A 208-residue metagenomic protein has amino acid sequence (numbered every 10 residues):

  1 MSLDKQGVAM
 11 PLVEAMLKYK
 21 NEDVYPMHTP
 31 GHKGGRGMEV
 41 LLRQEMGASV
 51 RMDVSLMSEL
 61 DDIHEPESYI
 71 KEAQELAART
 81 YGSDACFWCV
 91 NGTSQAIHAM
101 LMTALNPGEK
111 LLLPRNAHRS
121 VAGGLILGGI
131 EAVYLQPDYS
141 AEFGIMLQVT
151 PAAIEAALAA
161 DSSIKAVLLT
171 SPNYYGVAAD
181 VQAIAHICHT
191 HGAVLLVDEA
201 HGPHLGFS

Functional and structural regions predicted by a protein language model:
M1-S68: N-terminal "arm"/small-domain region of PLP-dependent enzymes with the aminotransferase-like
K5-V8, L42-R43, E65-S68, E75 (+3 more regions): A short linear-motif detector with a strong N-terminal bias
L12-L17, D23, T93-S208: Conserved PLP-enzyme active-site core in the AAT-like
T29, S68, E75-R79, G123 (+2 more regions): Surface-exposed charge patches
R36-L42, A85-W88, S120, V149 (+1 more regions): Short acidic/polar alpha-helix capping motifs at helix-coil junctions
V40-Q44, V50, L56-S58, T80-D84 (+4 more regions): General secondary-structure edge motif
V40-R51, K71-E75, A99, G128 (+1 more regions): Membrane-targeting and insertion segments and their boundary/processing signals
S49-Q95: Conserved N-terminal alpha-helix of the aminotransferase class I/II PLP-enzyme fold
